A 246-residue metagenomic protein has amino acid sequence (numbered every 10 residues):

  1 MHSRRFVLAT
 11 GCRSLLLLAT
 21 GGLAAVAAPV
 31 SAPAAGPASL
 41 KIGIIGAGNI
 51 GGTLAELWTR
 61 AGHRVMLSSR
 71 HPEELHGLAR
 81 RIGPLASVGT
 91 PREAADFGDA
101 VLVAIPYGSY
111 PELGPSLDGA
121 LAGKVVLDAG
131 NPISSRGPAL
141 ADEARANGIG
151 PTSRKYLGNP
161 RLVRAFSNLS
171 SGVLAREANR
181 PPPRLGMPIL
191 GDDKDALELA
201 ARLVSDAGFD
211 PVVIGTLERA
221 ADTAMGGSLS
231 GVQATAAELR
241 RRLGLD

Functional and structural regions predicted by a protein language model:
M1, G22-A47, R60: C-terminal segment of N-terminal export signals and the immediately downstream linker at the start of the mature
M1-G22: N-terminal secretory signal peptides and thylakoid transit peptides that target proteins across membranes
G36-S39, E56, R60-A100, A104-E112 (+1 more regions): Conserved N-terminal Rossmann-fold NAD(P) cofactor-binding segment
G43, M66-L67, V212: Conserved beta-strand positions in the Rossmann-like core of class I SAM-dependent methyltransferases
G51-G52: N-terminal Rossmann-fold NAD(P) dinucleotide-binding loop
G89, Y156-L162, R180-A220, M225-S230 (+1 more regions): Internal alpha-helical scaffold of NAD(P)-dependent oxidoreductase catalytic cores
G130-V163: Rossmann-fold NAD(P)-binding glycine/threonine-rich loop
P138-A146, P151, E177-D195: Short beta-strand and adjoining strand-loop segment in the mid-core of the Rossmann-like NAD(P)-dependent dehydrogenase
